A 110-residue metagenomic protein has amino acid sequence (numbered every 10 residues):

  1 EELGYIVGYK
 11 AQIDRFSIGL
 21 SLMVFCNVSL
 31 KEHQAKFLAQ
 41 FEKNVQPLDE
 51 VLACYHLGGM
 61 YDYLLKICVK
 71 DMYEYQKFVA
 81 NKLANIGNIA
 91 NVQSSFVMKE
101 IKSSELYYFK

Functional and structural regions predicted by a protein language model:
E1-K110: A compositional/biophysical signature of low hydrophobicity enriched in polar/charged and small residues
